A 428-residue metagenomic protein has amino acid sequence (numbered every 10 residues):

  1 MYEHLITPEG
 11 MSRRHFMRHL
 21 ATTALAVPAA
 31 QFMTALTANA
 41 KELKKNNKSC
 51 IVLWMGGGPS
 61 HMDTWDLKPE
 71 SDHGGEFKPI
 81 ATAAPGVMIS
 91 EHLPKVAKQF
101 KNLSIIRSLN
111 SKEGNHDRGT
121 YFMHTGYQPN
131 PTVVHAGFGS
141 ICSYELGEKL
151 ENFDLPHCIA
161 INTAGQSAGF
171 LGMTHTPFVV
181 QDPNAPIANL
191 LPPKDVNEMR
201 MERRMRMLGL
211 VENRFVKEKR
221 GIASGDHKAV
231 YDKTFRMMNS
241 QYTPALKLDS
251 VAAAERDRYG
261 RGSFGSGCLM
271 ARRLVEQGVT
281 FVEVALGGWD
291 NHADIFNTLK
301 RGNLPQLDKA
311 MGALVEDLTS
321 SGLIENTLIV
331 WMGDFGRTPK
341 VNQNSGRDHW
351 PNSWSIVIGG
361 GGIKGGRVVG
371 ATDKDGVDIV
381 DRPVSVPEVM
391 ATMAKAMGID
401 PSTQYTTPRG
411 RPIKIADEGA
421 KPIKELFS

Functional and structural regions predicted by a protein language model:
M1-S428: Ligand-binding pockets and gating/stacking loops
